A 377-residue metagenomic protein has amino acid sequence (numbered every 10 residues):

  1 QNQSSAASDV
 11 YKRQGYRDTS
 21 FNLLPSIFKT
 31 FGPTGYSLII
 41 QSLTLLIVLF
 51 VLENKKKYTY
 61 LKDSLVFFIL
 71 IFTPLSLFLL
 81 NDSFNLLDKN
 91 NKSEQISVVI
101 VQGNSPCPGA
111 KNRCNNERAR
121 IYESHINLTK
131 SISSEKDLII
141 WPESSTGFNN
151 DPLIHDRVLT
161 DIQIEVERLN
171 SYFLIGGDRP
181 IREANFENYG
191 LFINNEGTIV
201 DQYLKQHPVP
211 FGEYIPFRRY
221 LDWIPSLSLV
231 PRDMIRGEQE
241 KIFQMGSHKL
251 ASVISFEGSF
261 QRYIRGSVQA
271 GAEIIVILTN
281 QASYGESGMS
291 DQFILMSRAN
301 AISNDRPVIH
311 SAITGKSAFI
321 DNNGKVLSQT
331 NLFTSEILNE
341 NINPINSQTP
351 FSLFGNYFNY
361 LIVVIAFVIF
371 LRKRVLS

Functional and structural regions predicted by a protein language model:
Q1-A7, Y11: Single conserved hydrophobic/aromatic residue that forms the stacking wall/gate of nucleotide- or nucleobase-binding
Q14-I27, P344-N346: Juxtamembrane membrane-water interface segments that cap and precede transmembrane helices
S26-S42, F351-L361: Membrane-interface loop-to-helix entry segments
L46, F68-D82, Y360-L371: Hydrophobic core of alpha-helical transmembrane segments in multi-pass integral membrane proteins
I47-K56, F370-L376: Structural signal for the C-terminal ends of transmembrane alpha-helices and the immediately following loop
K56-L70: Membrane-interfacial entry segments at the cytosolic side of transmembrane helices
F67-V101, G109: Hydrophobic alpha-helical transmembrane segments in integral membrane proteins
N112-R118, L138-S377: Solvent-exposed soluble domains appended to multi-pass membrane proteins
